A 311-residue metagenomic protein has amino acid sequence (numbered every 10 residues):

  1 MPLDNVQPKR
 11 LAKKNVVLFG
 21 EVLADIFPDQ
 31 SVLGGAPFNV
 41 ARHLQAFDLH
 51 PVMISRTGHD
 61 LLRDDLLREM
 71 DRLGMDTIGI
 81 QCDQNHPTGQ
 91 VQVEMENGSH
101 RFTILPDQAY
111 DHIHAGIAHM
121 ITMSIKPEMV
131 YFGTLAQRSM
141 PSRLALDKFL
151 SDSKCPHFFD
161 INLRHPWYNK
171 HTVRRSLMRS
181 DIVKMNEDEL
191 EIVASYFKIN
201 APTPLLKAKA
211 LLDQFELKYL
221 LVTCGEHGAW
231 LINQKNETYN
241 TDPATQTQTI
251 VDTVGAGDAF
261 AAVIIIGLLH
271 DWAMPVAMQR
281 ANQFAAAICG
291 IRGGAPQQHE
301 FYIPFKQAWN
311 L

Functional and structural regions predicted by a protein language model:
P2-N15, A201-L311: Conserved phosphate-binding/catalytic region of the ribokinase-like
P2-V17, E69-R72, T77-I80, E96-Y239 (+1 more regions): Ribokinase/PfkB-type carbohydrate-kinase core domain
V16, D25-V91, M95-S99, P106-D111 (+1 more regions): Substrate-binding N-lobe of the ribokinase-like
G20: Active-site beta-alpha turn of Rossmann-fold NAD(P)-dependent dehydrogenases/reductases
A24, H59, L163-H165, E189 (+3 more regions): Short, glycine/acidic-enriched loop or turn micro-motifs at the edges of active sites
I26-F27, E191-A194, Q297: A short acidic, helix-capping loop that chelates divalent metal ions and anchors anionic groups
Q30, A194-F197, V254: Short, flexible helix/strand-to-coil boundary loops that buttress conserved ligand/catalytic motifs in alpha/beta
R42, A46, R68, K148-S151 (+5 more regions): Short, well-ordered alpha-helices that flank and scaffold nucleotide-derived cofactor binding pockets
